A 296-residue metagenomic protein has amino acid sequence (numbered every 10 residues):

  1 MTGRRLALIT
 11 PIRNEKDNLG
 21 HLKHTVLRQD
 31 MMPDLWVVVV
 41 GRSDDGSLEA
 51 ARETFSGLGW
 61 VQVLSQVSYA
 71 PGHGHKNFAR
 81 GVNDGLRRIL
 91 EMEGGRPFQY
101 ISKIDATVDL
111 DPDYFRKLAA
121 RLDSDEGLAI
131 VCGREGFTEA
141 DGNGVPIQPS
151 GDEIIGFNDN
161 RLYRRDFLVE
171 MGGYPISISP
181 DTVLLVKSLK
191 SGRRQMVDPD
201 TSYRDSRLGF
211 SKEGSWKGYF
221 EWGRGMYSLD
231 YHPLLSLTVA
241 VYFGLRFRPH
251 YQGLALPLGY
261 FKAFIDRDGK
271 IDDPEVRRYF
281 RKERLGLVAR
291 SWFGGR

Functional and structural regions predicted by a protein language model:
H24-D34: Short, acidic, metal-binding catalytic loop of nucleotide-sugar glycosyltransferases
V40-A50, S68-Y69, V108: A conserved acidic beta->alpha catalytic loop
G59-F98: Active-site-proximal specificity loops/subdomain of glycosyltransferases
G95-D109: Short beta-strand-to-loop acidic/aromatic patch adjacent to the donor-nucleotide binding site
D109-P146: Conserved donor NDP-sugar-binding/catalytic core segment of glycosyltransferases
F157-G172: Conserved nucleotide-sugar donor-binding and metal-coordinating catalytic region shared by glycosyltransferases
Y174-V239: Catalytic donor/gating beta->alpha subdomain of glycosyltransferases that bind UDP-sugars
G218-R296: Non-catalytic, C-terminal membrane-associated alpha-helical segments of glycosyltransferases
